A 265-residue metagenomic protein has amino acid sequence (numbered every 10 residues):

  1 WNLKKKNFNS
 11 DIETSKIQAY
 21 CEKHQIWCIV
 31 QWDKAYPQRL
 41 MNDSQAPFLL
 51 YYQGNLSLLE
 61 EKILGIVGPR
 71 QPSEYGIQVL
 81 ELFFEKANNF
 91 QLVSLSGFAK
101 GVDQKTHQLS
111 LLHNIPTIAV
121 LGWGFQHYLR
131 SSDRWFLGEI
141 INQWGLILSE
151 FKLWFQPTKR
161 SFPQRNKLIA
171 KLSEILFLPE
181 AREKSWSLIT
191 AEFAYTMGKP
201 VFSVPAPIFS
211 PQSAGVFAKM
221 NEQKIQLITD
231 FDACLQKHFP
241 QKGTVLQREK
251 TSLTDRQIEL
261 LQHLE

Functional and structural regions predicted by a protein language model:
W1-A35, K219: Short, small/acidic-rich helices and loops at N termini and domain boundaries of DNA replication/processing enzymes
C28-E265: Glycine-biased, small-residue-rich flexible motifs in mid-sequence functional cores and linkers
